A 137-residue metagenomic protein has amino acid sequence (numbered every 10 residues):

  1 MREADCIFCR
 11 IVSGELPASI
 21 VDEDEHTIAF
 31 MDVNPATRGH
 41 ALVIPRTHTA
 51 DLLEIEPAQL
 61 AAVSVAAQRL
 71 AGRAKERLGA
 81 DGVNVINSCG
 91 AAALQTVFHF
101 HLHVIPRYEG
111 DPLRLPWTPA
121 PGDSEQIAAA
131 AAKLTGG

Functional and structural regions predicted by a protein language model:
M1-G137: HIT superfamily nucleotide-processing domains
